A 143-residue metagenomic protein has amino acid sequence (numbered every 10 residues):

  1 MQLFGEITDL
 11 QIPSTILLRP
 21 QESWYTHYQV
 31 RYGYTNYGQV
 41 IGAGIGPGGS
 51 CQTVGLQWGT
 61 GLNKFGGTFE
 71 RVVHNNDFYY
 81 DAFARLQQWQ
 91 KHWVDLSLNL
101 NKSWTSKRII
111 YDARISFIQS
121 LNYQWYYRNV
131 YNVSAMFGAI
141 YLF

Functional and structural regions predicted by a protein language model:
M1-F143: Exposed, low-structure sequence patches enriched in small/polar residues
